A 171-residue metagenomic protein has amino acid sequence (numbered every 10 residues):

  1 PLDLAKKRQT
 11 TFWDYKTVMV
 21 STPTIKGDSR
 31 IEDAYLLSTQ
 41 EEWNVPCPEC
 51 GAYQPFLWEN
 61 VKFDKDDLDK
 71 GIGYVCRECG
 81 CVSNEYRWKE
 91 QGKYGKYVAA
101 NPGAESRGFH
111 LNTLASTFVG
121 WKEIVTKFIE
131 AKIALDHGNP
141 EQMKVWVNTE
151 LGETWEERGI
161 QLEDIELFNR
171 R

Functional and structural regions predicted by a protein language model:
P1-R171: Short, flexible loop motifs at catalytic/binding sites
